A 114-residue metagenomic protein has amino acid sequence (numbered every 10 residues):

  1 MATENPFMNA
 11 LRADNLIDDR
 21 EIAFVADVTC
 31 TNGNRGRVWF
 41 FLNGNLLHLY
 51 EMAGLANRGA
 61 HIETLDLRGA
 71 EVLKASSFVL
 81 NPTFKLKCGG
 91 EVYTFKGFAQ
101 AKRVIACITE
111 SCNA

Functional and structural regions predicted by a protein language model:
M1-F40, A114: Anionic N-terminal interaction surfaces
A2, A101-A114: Terminal and domain-flanking low-complexity segments
N5, R12, D18, E63 (+2 more regions): Serine/threonine-rich low-complexity intrinsically disordered regions
I17, I22, I62, I105-I108: Weak global preference for isoleucine
D27-V92, K96-F98: Phosphoinositide-binding peripheral membrane targeting modules
